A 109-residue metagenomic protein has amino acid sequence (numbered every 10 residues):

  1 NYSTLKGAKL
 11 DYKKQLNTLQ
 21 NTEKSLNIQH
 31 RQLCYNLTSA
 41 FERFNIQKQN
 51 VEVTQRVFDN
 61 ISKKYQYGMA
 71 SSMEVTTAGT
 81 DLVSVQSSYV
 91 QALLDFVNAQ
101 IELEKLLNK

Functional and structural regions predicted by a protein language model:
N1-E52: Sec/SRP-type N-terminal targeting helices
K6, T77, N98: Solvent-exposed, flexible loop/coil residues
L16-E23, Q55-S62, Q100: Structural signal for well-ordered, non-membrane alpha-helices
C34, T38, V90, V97: Conserved active-site region of classical short-chain dehydrogenase/reductase
E42-Q91, E104-K105: Charged, solvent-exposed structural "stalk/scaffold" segments of large extracytoplasmic/peripheral assemblies
N98-K109: Short amphipathic coiled-coil heptad-repeat segments
